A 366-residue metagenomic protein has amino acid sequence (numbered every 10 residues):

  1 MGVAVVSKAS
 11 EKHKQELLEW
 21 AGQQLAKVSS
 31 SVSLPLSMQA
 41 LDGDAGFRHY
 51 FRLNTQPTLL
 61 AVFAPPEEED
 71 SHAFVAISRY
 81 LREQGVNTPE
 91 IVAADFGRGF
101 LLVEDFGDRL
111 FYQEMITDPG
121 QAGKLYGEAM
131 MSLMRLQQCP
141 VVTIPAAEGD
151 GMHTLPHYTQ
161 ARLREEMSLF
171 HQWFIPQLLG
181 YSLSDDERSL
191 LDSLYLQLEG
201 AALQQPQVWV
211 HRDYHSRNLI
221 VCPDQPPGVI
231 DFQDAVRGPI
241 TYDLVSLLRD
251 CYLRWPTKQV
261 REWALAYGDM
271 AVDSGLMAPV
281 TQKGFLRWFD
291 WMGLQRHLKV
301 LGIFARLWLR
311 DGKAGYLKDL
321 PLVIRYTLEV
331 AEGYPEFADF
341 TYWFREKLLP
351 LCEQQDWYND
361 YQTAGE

Functional and structural regions predicted by a protein language model:
L17, A21-S29, V141-P156, A161-R162 (+3 more regions): An alpha-helical support segment within catalytic cores of ATP-dependent transferases
L25-V28, G85, L133-I144, F174-L178 (+6 more regions): A general structural signal marking secondary-structure boundaries and capping sites
L34-Q39: Conserved N-terminal boundary motif of the eukaryotic protein kinase catalytic domain
A40, F47-N54, A61, L136 (+2 more regions): Active-site acidic catalytic loop and adjacent metal/ATP-binding pocket of ATP-dependent phosphoryl transfer enzymes
F51-E165, L169, L203-Q204: ATP-binding pocket architecture of kinase catalytic cores
F74, A122-A129, L163, R188-L191 (+4 more regions): Hydrophobic packing residues in well-ordered alpha-helices of helical domains and bundles
L169-L178, T241-M277, W291-D311, V323-V330: Active-site activation/catalytic loop segments of kinase-like enzymes and analogous catalytic loops in related
G302-E366: ATP/Mg2+ or Mg2+-diphosphate-binding catalytic cores that bind nucleotide phosphates or diphosphates via glycine-rich
